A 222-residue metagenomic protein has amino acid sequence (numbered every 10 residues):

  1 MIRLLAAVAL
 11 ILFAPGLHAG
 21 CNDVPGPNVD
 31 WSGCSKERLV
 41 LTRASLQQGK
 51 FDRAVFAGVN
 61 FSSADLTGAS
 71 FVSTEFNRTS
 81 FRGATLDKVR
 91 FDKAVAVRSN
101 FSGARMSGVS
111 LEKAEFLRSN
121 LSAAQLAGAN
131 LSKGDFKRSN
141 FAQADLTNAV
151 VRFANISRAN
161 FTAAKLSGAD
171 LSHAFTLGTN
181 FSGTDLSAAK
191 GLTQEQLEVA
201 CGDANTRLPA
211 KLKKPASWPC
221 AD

Functional and structural regions predicted by a protein language model:
R3-P15: Bacterial N-terminal signal peptides
L17-D222: Tandem repeat scaffolds
